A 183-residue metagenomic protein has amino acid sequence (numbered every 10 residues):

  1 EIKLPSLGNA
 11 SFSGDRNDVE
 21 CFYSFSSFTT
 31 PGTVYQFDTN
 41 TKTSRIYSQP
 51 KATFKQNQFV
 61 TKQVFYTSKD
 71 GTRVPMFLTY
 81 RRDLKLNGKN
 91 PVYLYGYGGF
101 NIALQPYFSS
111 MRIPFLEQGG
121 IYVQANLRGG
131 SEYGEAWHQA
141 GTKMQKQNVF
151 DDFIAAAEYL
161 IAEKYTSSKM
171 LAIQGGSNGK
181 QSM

Functional and structural regions predicted by a protein language model:
E1-K3: Blade-edge beta-strand/turn elements of extracellular beta-propeller and related beta-sheet repeat scaffolds
P5-A10, K51-K55: Short coil/turn segments at the loop-to-beta-strand junctions that recur within blades of beta-propeller repeat folds
S11-N17: Structural signature of eukaryotic scaffold interfaces centered on beta-propeller domains
D18-S27: Short beta-strand elements that form the blades of beta-propeller/WD-repeat-like and other beta-sheet-rich scaffold
T29-Q36: Structural motif
T30, I102, Q181: Short glycine-rich, flexible loops that bind phosphorylated cofactors or substrates
T39-T43, S48-G176: Cap/lid segment of the alpha/beta-hydrolase catalytic domain
G175-M183: Glycine-rich nucleophile elbow surrounding the catalytic serine of serine-hydrolase chemistry
